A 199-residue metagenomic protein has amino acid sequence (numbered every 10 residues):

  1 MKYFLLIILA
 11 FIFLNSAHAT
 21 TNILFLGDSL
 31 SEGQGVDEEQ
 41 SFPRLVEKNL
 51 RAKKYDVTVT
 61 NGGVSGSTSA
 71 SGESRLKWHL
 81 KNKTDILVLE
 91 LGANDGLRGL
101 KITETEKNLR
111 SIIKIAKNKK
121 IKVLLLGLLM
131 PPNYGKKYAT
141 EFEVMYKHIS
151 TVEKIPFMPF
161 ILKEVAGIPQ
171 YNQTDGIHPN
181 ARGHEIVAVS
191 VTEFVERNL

Functional and structural regions predicted by a protein language model:
F4-F13: Sec-dependent N-terminal signal peptides
F13, K53-Y55, T151: Short, structurally constrained coil/turn elements that cap an alpha-helix or connect an alpha-helix to the following
H18-S65, R75-K83: Serine-esterase "nucleophile elbow" of acetyl-processing enzymes
E32, T68, P132: Flexible, glycine-rich phosphate/dinucleotide-binding loops and adjacent beta-alpha linkers at cofactor/substrate
G35, T60-S67, G96-L100, G176: Acidic/histidine-rich helix-loop elements that form or flank divalent-metal/phosphate-binding sites at the catalytic
S71-L199: Alpha-helical cap/lid subdomain in secreted, periplasmic, or secretory-pathway luminal O-acyl-processing enzymes
